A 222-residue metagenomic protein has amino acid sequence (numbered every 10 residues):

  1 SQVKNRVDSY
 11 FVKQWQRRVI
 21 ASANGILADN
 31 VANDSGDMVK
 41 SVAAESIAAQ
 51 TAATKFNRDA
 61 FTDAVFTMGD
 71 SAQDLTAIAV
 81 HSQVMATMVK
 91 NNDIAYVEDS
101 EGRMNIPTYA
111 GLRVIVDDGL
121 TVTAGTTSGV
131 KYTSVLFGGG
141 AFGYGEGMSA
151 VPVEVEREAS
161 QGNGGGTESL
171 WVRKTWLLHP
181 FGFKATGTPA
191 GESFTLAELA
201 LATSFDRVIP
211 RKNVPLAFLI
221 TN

Functional and structural regions predicted by a protein language model:
S1, F61-M88: Structured, hydrophobic secondary-structure cores that serve as assembly/anchoring elements
S1-M68, D206-V208, F218-T221: Alpha-helical scaffold segments that mediate packing/assembly in large oligomeric complexes
V7, S82-V84, D118, K174: Short, flexible loop/turn elements at secondary-structure junctions
K13, R17, A21-N30, Q83-V84 (+4 more regions): Subunit-assembly interface segments of extracellular/virion macromolecular structures
A43-D59, V89-N222: Sequence/fold signature of self-assembling virion shell proteins
